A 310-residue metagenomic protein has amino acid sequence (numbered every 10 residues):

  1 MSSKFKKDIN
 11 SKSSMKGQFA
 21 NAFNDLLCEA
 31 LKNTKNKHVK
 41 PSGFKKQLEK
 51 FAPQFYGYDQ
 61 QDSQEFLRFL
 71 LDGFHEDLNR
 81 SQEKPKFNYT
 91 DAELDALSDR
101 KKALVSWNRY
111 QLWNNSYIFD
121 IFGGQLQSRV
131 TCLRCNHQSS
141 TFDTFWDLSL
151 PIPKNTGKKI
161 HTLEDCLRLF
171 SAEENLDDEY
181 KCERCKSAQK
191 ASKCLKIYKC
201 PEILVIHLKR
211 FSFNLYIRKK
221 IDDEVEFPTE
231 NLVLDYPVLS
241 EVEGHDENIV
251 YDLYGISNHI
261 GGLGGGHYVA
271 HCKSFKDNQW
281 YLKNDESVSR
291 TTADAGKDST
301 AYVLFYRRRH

Functional and structural regions predicted by a protein language model:
M1-D143: Papain-like cysteine protease catalytic cores
K4-S14, T34, K86-E93, L97-Y117 (+1 more regions): Exposed substrate/partner-binding surface patches
